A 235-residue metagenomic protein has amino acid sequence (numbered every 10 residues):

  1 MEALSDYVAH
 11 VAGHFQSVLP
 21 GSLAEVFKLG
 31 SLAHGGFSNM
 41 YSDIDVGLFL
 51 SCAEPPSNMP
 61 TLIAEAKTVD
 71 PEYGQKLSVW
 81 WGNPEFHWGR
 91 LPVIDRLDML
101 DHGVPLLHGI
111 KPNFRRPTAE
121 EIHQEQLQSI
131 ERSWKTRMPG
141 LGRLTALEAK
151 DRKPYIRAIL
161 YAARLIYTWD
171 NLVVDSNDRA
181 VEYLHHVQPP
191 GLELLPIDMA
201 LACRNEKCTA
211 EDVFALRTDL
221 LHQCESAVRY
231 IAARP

Functional and structural regions predicted by a protein language model:
M1-F27, N58, P235: Helical scaffold of the NTase/Pol beta-like nucleotidyltransferase catalytic core
A3, Y7, N58-T61, D212 (+1 more regions): Soluble or luminal CAZymes and related metallo-dependent hydrolases
A12, A66, V181: Generic structural marker for isolated residues within well-ordered, non-membrane alpha-helices of soluble domains
K28-A64, S78-W81: Catalytic metal-binding acidic patch
S57-R152, I156-I159, L165: Conserved NTP/Mg2+-binding pocket subregion across the NTase superfamily
N113, I122-P235: Nucleotidyltransferase catalytic cores
